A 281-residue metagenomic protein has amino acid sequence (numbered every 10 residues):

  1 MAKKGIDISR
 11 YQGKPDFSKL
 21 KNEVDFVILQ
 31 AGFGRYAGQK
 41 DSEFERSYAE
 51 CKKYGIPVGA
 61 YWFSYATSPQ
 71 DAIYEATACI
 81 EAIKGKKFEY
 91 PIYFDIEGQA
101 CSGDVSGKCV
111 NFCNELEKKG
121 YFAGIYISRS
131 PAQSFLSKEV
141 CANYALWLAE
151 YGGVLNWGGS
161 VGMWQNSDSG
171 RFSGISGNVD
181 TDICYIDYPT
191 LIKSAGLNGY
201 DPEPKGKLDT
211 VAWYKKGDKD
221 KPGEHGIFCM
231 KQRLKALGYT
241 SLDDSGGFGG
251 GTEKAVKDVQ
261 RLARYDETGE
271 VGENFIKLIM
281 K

Functional and structural regions predicted by a protein language model:
M1-C113, E117-F122: Substrate-binding cleft of extracellular glycoside hydrolase catalytic domains
M1-Q12, F17, E139-K205: Functionally critical loop-and-helix segments that line ligand-binding/catalytic clefts of soluble enzyme domains
S9, N198-G246: Acidic, Ser/Thr/Pro/Gly-enriched interdomain connector segments
T77-F94, G98, F135-V161: Structural recognition of alpha->loop->beta junctions
A78, A82, Y239-D244, D266: Catalytic phosphate/metal-binding cores of nucleic-acid and nucleotide-processing enzymes, i.e., regions that mediate
Y121-Q133: Aromatic-lined carbohydrate-recognition surfaces of secreted/lumenal glycan-active proteins
V256: Conserved hydrophobic/aromatic packing and binding residues within compact polymer-binding modules
